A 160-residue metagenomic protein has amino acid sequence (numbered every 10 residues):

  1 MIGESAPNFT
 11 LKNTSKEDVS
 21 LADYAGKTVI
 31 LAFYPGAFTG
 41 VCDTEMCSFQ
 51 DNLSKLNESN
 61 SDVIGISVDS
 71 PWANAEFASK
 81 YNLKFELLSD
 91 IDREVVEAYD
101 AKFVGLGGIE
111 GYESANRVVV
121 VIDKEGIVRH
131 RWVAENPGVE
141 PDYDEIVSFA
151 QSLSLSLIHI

Functional and structural regions predicted by a protein language model:
M1-L157: Chalcogenol-based redox active-site neighborhoods
I160: Short alpha-helical "recognition helix" segments of helix-turn-helix
